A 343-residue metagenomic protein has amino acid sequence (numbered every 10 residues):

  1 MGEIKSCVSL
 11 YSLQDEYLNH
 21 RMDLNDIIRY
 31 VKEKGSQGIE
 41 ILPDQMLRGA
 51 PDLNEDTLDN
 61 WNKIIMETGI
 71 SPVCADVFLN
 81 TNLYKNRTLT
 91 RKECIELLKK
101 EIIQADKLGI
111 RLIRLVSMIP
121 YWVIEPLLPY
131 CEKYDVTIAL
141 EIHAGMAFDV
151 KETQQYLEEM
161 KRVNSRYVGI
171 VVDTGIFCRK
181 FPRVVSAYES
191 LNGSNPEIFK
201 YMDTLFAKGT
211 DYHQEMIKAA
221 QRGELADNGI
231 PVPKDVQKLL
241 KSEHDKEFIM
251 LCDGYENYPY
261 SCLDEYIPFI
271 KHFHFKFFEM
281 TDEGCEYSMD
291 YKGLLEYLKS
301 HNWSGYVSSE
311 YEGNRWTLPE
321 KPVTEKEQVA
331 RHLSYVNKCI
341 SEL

Functional and structural regions predicted by a protein language model:
I4-Y11, I39-I41, P72-V77, I113-L115 (+4 more regions): Hydrophobic faces of well-ordered beta-strands that scaffold small-molecule active sites in alpha/beta enzyme cores
V8-D23, T81-I95, V116, G254 (+1 more regions): Active-site mouth loops of central-metabolism enzymes
S9-D15, L42-D44, V77-N80, M118 (+5 more regions): Active-site beta-loop-alpha junctions enriched in small/polar residues
Q14-M22, D149, T153, R179-S304 (+1 more regions): Gly/Pro-rich active-site loop or hairpin
D26-R29, K63-E67, S71, N82-S190 (+2 more regions): Active-site acidic/histidine proton-transfer and metal-coordination neighborhood in alpha/beta enzyme cores
G38-K63, M280-D282: Glycine-rich, proline-tolerant flexible connector loops at the mouths of alpha/beta enzymes
Q45-D56, F78-E96, Y130, V185 (+1 more regions): Surface-exposed, active-site-proximal loop segments in enzymatic domains
Y297, S304, S308-L343: Aromatic-rich peripheral "rim/lid" segments of glycoside hydrolase catalytic domains that contact and position glycan
